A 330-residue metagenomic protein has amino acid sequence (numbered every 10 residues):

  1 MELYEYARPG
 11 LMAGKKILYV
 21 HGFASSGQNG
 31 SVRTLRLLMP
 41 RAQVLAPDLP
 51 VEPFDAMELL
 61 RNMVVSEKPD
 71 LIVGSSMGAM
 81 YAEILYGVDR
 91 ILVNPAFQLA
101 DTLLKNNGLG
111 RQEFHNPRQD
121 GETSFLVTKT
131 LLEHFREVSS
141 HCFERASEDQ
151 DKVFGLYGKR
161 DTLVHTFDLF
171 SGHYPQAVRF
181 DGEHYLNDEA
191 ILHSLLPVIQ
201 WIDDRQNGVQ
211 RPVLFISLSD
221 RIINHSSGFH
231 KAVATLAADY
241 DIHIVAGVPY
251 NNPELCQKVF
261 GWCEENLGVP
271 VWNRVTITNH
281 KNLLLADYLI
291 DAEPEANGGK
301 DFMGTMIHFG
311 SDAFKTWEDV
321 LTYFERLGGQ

Functional and structural regions predicted by a protein language model:
A7-S66: Active-site catalytic motif of lipid deacylating hydrolases and related acyltransferases
L18, Q176-V213, T305-Q330: Charged phosphate-binding loop/patch that engages nucleotide di/tri-phosphates or the phosphate backbone of nucleic
D70-G74, R90-L92, V153-K159, I277 (+2 more regions): Short, hydrophobic beta-strand segments that form beta-sheet elements in well-ordered domains
V73-E83: Gly/Ala-rich beta-loop-alpha elbow adjacent to hydrolase catalytic centers
D89-I91, P95-I202: The alpha/beta-hydrolase serine catalytic core
G208-S226: Asp-based phosphoryl-transfer active-site loop
I222-I244: Short, acidic loop-to-helix structural element flanking the phosphoryl-transfer center in phosphate-processing enzymes
A238, P253-Q330: C-terminal cap/substrate-recognition subdomain and adjoining C-terminal extension of metal-dependent phosphatase-like
